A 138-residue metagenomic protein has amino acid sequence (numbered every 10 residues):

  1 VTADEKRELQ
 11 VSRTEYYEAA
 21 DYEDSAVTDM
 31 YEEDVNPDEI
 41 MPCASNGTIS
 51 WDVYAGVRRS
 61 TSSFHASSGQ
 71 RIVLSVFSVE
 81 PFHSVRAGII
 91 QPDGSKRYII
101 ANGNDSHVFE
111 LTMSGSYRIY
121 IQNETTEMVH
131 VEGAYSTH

Functional and structural regions predicted by a protein language model:
V1-Y54: N-terminal prepro-regions of secreted/extracellular proteins
T48-S67: Non-catalytic, beta-strand-enriched accessory regions in extracellular/secretory proteins and membrane protein
V53-A55, K96-T112: Extracellular carbohydrate recognition and processing domains and analogous Trp-centered ligand-binding platforms
S62, D105-F109, Y117: Short strand-edge motifs at loop-to-beta-strand transitions and within beta-strands of extracellular beta-rich domains
S68-V79: A short beta-strand element within beta-rich, extracytoplasmic domains of secreted/secretory-pathway proteins
Q70-I72, E110-E127: Noncatalytic modules at the cell exterior or secretory-pathway interfaces, chiefly beta-strand-rich lectin/adhesion
E80-N104: Surface-exposed beta-strand/loop patches in noncatalytic accessory domains and peripheral targeting/linker segments
V85-A87, T125-H138: Edge beta-strands of jelly-roll/beta-sandwich modules across compartments, strongly enriched in secreted/luminal
